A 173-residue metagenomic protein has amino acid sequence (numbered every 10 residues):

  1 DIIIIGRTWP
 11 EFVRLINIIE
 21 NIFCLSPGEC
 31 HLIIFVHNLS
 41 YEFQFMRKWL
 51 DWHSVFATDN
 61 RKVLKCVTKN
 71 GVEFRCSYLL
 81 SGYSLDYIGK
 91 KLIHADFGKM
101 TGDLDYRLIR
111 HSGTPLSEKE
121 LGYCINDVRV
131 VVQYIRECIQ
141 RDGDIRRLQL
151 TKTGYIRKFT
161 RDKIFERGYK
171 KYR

Functional and structural regions predicted by a protein language model:
I2-L116, G122-N126, V130, C138: Conserved DEDDh/DEDDy metal-dependent 3′-5′ exonuclease domain
R110-R173: Common nucleic-acid-contacting/processivity interface regions adjacent to the catalytic cores of nucleic-acid enzymes
